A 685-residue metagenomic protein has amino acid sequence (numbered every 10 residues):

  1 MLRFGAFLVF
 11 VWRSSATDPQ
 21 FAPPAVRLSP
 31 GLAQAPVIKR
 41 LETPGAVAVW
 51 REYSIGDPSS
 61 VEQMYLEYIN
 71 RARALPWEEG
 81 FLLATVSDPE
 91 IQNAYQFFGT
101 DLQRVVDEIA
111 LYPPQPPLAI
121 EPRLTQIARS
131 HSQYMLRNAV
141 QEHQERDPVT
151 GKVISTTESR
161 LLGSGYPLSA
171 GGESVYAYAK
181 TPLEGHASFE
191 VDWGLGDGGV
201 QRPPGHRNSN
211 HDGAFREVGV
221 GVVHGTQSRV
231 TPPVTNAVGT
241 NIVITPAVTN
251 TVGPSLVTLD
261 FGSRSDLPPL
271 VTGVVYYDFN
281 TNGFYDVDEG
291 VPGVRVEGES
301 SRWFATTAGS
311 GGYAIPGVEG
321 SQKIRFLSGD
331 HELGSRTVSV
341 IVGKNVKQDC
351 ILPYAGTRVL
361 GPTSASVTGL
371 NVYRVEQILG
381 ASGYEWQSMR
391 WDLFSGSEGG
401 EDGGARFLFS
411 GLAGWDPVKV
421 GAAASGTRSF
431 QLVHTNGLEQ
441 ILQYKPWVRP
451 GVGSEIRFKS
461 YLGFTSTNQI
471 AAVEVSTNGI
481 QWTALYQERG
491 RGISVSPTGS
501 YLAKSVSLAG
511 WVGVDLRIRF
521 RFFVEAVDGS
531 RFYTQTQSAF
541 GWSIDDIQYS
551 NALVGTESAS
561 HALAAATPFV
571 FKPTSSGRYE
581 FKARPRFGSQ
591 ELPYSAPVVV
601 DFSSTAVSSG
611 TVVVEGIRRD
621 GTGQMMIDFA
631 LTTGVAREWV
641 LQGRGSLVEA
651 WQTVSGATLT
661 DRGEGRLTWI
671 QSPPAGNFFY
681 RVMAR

Functional and structural regions predicted by a protein language model:
L32, V37-K39, R123-R264: A well-ordered secondary-structure block
P44-S164, R207-N208, G213-G225: Short, well-ordered surface patches within globular domains
T281-P292, E297-G312, P316-G317: Short, acidic Ser/Thr/Gly-rich low-complexity loop/linker segments typical of extracellular and cell-surface proteins
G311, E319-H331: A short, solvent-exposed beta-strand micro-motif common in secreted/extracellular proteins
R390-L438, S466-N468, Y486-L502: Extracellular glycan-recognition surfaces and repeat-rich motifs
P573-S589, G676-A684: Beta-strand-rich modules
G588-A606: Extracellular fibronectin type III
S603-R685: Short, composition-biased motifs enriched in small/polar/acidic residues
